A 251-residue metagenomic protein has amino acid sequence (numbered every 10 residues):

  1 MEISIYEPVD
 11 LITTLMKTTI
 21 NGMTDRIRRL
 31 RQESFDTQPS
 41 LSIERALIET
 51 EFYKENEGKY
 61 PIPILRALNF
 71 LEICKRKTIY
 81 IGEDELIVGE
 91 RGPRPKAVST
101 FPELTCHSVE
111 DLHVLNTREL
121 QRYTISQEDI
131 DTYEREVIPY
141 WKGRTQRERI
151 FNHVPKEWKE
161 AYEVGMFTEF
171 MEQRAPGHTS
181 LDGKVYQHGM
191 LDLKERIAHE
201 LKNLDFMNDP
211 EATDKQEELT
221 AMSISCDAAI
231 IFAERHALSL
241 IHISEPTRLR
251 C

Functional and structural regions predicted by a protein language model:
M1-E200: Long, non-catalytic protein-protein interaction scaffolds
P63, D227-A228: Short secondary-structure boundary micro-motifs
P139-K142, A237, T247: Broad hydrophobic/π-residue packing in well-ordered secondary structure
H178, D182-V185, E211-S225: Non-transmembrane, amphipathic alpha-helical segments
A198-K215: Short, charge-rich amphipathic alpha-helices with coiled-coil/heptad character
A228, F232-R235, S239: Charged, amphipathic alpha-helical oligomerization/scaffolding segments
I241-C251: Single conserved hydrophobic/aromatic residue that forms the stacking wall/gate of nucleotide- or nucleobase-binding
